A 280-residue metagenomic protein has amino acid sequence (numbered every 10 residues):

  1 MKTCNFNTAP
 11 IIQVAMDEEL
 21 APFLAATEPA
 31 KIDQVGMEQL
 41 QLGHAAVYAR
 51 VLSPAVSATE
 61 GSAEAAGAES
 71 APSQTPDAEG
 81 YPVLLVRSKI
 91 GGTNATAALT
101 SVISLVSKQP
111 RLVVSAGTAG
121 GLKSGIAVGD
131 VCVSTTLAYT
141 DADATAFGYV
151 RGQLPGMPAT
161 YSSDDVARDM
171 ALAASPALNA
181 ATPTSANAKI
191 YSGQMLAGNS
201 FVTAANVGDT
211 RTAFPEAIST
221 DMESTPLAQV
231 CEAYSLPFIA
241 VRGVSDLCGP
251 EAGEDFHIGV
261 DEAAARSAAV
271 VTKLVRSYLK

Functional and structural regions predicted by a protein language model:
M1-K280: Accessory terminal and edge-of-domain segments that mediate assembly/interaction and cofactor placement around
